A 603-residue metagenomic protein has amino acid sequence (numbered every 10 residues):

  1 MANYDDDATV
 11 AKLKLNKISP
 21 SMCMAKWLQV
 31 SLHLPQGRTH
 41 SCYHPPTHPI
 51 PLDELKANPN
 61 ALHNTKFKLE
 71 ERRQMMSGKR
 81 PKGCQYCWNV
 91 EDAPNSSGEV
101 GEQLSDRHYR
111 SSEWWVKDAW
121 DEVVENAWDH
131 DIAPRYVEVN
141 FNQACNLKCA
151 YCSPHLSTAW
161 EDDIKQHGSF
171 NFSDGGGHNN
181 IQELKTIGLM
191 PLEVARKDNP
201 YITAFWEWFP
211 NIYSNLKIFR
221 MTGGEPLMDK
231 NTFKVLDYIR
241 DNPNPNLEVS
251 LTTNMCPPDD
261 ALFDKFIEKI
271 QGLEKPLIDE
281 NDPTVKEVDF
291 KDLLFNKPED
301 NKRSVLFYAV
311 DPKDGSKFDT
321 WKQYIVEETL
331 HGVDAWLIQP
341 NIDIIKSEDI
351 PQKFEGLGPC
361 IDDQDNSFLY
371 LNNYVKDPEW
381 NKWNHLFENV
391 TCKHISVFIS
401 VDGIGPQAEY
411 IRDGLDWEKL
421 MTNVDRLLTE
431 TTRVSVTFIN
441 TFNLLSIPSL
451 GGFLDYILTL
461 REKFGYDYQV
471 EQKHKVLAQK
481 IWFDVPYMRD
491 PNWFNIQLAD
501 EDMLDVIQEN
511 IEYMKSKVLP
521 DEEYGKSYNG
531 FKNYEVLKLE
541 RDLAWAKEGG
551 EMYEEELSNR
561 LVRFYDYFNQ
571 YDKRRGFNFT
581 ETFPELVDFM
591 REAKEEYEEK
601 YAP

Functional and structural regions predicted by a protein language model:
A2-S111, Y487-P603: Accessory C-terminal segments flanking Radical SAM cores
L28-S41, N126-H155, K217-M221: N-terminal pre-triad scaffold of radical SAM enzymes
W88-D92, C152-T158: Detector for the c-type heme attachment site
S96-R135, C145-L147, G168: Recognition helices and adjacent regulatory flanks at domain boundaries
P134-A144, H155-P200, Y213-D229, N242-F263 (+7 more regions): Core AdoMet radical
I267, Q271-E274, K322, N384 (+5 more regions): Residue-level detector of alpha-helical secondary structure
N281-V305, A309-F368, V375-E379: Exposed regions on extracellular, virion, or secretory-pathway luminal proteins
S446-L458: Catalytic cores of alpha/beta
